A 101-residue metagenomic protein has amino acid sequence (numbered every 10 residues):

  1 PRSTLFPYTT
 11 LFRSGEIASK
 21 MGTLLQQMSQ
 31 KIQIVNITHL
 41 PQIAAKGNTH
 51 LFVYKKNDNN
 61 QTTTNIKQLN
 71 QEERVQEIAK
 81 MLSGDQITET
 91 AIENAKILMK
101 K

Functional and structural regions predicted by a protein language model:
P1-T10: Single conserved hydrophobic/aromatic residue that forms the stacking wall/gate of nucleotide- or nucleobase-binding
E16-K101: C-terminal lobe/lid and adjacent interdomain/linker elements of RecA-like ASCE P-loop ATPase modules
